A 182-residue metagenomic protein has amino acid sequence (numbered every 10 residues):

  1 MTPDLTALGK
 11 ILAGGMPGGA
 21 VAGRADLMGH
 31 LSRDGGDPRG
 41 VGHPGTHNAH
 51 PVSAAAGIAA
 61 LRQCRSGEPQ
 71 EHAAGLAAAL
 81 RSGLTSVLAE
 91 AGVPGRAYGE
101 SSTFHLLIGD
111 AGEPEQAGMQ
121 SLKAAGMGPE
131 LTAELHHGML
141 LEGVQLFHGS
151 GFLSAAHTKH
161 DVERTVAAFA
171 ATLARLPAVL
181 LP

Functional and structural regions predicted by a protein language model:
M1-P182: Conserved N-terminal phosphate-binding loop of PLP-dependent enzymes in the Aspartate aminotransferase
